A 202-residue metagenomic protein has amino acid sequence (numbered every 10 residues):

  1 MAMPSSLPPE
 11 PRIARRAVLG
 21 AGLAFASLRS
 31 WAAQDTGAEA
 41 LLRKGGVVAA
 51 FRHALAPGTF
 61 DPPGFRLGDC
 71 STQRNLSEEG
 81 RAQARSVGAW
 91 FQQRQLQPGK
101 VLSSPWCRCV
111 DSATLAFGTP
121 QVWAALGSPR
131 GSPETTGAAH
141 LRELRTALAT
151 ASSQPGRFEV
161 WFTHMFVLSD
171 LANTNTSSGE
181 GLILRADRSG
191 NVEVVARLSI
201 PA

Functional and structural regions predicted by a protein language model:
M1-I13, A21-S27: N-terminal secretory signal peptides
D35-A124, P129-P133, T174-E193, R197-A202: Active-site-proximal alpha-helix that buttresses catalytic centers in soluble enzyme cores
A40-L42, T150-S153: A short acidic-Thr-Gly-centered motif at the start of a beta-strand
G46-V48, R157-T163: Generic beta-sheet signal
Q93, L126-L141, R145-A151: All-alpha RGS (Regulator of G-protein Signaling) helical domain and cognate RGS-like helical scaffolds
L96, A151-G156: Glycine-rich phosphate-binding loop signature in dinucleotide/nucleotide-binding domains
